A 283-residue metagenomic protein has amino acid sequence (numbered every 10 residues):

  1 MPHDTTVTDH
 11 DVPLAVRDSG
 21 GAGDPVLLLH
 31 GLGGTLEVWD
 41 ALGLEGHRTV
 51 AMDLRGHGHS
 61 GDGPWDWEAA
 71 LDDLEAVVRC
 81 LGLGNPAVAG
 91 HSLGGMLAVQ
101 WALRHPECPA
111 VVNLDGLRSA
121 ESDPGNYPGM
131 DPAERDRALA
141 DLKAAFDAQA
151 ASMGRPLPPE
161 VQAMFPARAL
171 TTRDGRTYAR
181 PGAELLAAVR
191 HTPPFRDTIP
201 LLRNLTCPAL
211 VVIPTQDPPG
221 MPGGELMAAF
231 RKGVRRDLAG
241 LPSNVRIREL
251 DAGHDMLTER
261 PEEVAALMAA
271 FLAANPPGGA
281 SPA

Functional and structural regions predicted by a protein language model:
H10, V50-A89: Active-site loop/oxyanion-hole signature of alpha/beta-hydrolase fold enzymes
V12-G61: Conserved HGGG/HGGXW glycine-rich cap/lid loop of the alpha/beta-hydrolase fold
G90-G94, A98: Gly/Ala-rich beta-loop-alpha elbow adjacent to hydrolase catalytic centers
C108-F146: Flexible "cap/lid" loop of the alpha/beta hydrolase fold
K143-R196, L201: Conserved alpha/beta-hydrolase catalytic His-Asp/Glu region
A209-D251: Conserved loop-alpha-helix segment in the C-terminal half of the alpha/beta-hydrolase fold that carries the catalytic
E249-P261: Catalytic histidine-centered segment of alpha/beta-hydrolase-like enzymes
T258-A270: Post-His helix in hydrolase/transferase enzymes
